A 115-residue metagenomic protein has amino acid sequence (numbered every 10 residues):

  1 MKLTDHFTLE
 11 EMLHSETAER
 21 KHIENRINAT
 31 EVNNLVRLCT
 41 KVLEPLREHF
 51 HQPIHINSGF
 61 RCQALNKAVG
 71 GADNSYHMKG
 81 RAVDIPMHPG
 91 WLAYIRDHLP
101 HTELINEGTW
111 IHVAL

Functional and structural regions predicted by a protein language model:
M1-H49: Extracytoplasmic cell-surface/polysaccharide-interacting catalytic and binding patches
L3, L65, N74: Glycine-rich, flexible loop/turn motifs
E24, N33-V36, N66, L92-R96: Generic detector of well-ordered alpha-helical segments enriched in charged/polar residues, highlighting helical
N28, I54-F60, I85-H88: N-terminal start-of-chain detector that recognizes signal peptides and the immediate post-cleavage beginning
T40-G70: Extended, low-complexity, intrinsically disordered C-terminal regulatory tails of eukaryotic serine/threonine kinases
N74-L115: Catalytic cores and adjacent binding grooves of peptidoglycan-active enzymes
